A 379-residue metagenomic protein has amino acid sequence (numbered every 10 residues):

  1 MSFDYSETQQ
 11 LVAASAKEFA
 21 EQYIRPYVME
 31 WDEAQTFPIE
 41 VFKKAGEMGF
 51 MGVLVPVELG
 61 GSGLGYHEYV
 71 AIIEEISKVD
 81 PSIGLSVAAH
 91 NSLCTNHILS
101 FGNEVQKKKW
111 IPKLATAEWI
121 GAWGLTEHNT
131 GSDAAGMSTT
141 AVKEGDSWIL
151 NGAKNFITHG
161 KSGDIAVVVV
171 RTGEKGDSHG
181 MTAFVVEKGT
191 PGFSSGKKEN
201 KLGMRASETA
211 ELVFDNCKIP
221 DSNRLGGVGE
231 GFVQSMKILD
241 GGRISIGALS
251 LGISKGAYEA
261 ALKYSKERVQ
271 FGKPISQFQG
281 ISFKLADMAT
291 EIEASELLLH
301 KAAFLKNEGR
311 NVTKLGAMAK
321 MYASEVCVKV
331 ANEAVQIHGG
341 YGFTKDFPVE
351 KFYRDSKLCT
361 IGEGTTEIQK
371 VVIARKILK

Functional and structural regions predicted by a protein language model:
M1-A89, L93, F101-Q106, K113-E118 (+5 more regions): Alpha-helical interface subdomain recognition
E58-G60, N155, S162-G163, G173-K175 (+5 more regions): Short, glycine-/Ser/Thr-/acidic-enriched flexible segments
L114, N129-S132, F156-H159, T172-K175 (+1 more regions): Short Gly/Pro-enriched turn/cap motifs at secondary-structure boundaries
A117-L125, V169: A short, Trp-centered hydrophobic/proline-enriched beta-strand micro-motif
G136, G189-K218: Flexible, small-/acidic-enriched active-site or ligand-binding loops
S138-T140: Short, surface-exposed charged micro-motifs
S147, N151-S195: A short core secondary-structure module
G180, S194-K197, P220-V228: Short, charged, solvent-exposed linker or helix-capping segments at domain edges/interfaces that act as flexible hinges
